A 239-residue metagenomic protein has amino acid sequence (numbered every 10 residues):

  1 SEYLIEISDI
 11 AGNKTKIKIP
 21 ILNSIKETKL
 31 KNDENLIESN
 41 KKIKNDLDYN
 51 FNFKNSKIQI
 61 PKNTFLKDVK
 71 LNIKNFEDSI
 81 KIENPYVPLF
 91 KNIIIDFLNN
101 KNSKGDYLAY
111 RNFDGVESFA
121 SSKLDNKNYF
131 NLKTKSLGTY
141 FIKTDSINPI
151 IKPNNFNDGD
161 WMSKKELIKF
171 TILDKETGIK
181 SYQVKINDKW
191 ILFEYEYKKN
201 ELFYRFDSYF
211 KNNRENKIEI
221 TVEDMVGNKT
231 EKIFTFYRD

Functional and structural regions predicted by a protein language model:
S1-I25, T171-D239: Long, low-complexity serine/threonine/glycine- and acidic-rich segments characteristic of extracellular
N13, S146-I151: Proline-centered linker/hinge motifs at extracellular inter-domain junctions
K29, I43-D46, K67-F113: Proteolytic processing hotspots in large secreted/extracellular or virion-associated proteins and select intracellular
N45-D68: Predominantly extracellular/luminal regions of secreted and cell-surface proteins, especially disulfide-bonded
P61, I94-L98, L167-K175: Short edge beta-strand/loop segments characteristic of extracellular beta-sandwich folds
Y86-P88, D158-K164: Short, solvent-exposed loop/linker segments at the N-terminal edge of repeated beta-sheet extracellular domains
D114-K123, D188-E194: Surface-exposed loop/edge segments in extracytoplasmic proteins
Y129-N148: C-terminal beta-strand-rich structural cap/linker in extracellular carbohydrate-active enzymes
